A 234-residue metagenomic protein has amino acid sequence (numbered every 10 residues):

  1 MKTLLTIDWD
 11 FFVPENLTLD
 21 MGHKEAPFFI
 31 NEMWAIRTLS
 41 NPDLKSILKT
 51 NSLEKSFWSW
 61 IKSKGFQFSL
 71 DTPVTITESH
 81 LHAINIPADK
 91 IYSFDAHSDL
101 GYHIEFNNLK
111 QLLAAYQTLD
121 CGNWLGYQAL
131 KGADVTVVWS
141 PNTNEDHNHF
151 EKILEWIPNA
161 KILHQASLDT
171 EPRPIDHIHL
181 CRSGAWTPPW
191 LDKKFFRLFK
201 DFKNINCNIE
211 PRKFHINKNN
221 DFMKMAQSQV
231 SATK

Functional and structural regions predicted by a protein language model:
K2-K234: Conserved alpha-helical scaffold segments that buttress catalytic/binding sites
